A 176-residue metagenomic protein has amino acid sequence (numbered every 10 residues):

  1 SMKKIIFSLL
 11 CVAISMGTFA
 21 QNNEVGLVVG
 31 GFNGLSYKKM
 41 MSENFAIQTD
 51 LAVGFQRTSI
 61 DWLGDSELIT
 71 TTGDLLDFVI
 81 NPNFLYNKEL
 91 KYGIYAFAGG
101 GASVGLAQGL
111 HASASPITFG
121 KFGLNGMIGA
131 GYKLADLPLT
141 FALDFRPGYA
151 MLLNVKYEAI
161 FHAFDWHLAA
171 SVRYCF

Functional and structural regions predicted by a protein language model:
S1-I5: Positively charged n-region of N-terminal signal peptides that target proteins for export
I6, M16-N22: Sec/Tat signal peptide C-region and signal peptidase I cleavage site
F7, F32, S42-N44: A generic structural motif
V12-A13: Repetitive helical segments and hydrophobic/amphipathic motifs
N22-S36, D74-L75, Y92, L152-A163: Solvent-exposed loop/turn segments connecting transmembrane beta-strands in outer-membrane beta-barrel proteins
G30-F32, A52-G54, G101-G105, D144-A150 (+1 more regions): Outer-membrane beta-barrel pore domains and translocons
K39-L143: Gram-negative (and chloroplast) outer-membrane scaffold detector with strong preference for beta-barrel transmembrane
F164-F176: Outer-membrane beta-barrel "beta-signal"
